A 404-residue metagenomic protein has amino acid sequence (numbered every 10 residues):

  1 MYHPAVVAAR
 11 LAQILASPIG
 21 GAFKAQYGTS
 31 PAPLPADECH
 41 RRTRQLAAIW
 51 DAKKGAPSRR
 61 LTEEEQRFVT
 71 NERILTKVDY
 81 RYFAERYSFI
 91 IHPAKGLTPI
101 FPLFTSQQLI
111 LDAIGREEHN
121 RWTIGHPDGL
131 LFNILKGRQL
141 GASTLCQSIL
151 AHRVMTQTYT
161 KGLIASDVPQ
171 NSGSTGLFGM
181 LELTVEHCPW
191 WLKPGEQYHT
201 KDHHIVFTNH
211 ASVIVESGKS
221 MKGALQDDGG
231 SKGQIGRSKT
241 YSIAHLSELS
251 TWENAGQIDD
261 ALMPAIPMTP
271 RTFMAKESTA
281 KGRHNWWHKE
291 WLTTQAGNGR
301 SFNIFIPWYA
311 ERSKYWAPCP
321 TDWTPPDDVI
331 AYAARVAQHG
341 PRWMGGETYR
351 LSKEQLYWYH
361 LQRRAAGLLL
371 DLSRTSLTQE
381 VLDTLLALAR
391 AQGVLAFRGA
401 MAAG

Functional and structural regions predicted by a protein language model:
M1-G404: Phosphate/NTP-binding elements of NTP-utilizing enzymes
